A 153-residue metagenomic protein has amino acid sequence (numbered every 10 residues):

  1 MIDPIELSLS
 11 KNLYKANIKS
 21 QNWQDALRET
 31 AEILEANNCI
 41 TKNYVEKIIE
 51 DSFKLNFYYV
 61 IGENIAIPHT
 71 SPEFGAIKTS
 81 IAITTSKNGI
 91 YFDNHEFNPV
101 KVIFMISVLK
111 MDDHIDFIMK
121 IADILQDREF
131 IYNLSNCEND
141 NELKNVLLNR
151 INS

Functional and structural regions predicted by a protein language model:
M1-S153: Cytosolic covalent-transfer regions centered on His/Cys nucleophiles that carry phosphoryl or persulfide groups
